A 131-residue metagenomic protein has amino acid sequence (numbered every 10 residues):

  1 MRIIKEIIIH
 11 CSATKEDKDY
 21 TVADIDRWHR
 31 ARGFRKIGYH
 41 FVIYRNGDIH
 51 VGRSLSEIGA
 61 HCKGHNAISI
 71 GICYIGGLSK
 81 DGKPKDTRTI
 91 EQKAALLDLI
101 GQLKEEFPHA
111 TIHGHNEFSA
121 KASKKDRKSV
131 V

Functional and structural regions predicted by a protein language model:
M1-E57: Short, conserved "active-site rim" segments that organize catalytic pockets and cofactor/ligand binding
M1-I8, S12, R45-I49, H65-I68 (+1 more regions): Basic/polar, cationic surfaces and motifs that engage anionic cell-wall and phosphate/carboxylate ligands
G33, H61-G64: Short, conserved, surface-exposed binding loops centered on an aromatic residue
H40, G71-C73: Residues embedded in well-ordered beta-strands
S56-C62, G101: Short amphipathic alpha-helices and their capping/turn segments at secondary-structure boundaries
